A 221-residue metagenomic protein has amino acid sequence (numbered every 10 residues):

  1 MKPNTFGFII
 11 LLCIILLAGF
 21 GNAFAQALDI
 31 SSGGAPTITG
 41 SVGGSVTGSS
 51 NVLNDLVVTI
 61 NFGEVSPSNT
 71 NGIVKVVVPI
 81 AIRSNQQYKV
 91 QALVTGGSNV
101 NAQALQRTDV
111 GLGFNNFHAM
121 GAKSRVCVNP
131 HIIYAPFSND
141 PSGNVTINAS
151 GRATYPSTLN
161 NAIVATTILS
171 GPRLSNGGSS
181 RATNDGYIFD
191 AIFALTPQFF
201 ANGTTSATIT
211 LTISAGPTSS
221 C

Functional and structural regions predicted by a protein language model:
M1-I10: Bacterial N-terminal signal peptides that target proteins for export
F6, N71, D109, L159 (+1 more regions): N-terminal compositionally biased, intrinsically disordered segments and leader/signal-like regions
I9-G19: Bacterial N-terminal signal peptides
F24-P136, G171-C221: N-terminal small/polar-rich segments of proteins
K75, T146-N148, R152-R181: Local beta-strand/beta-hairpin segments that build beta-sheet-rich folds
F117-N161: Low-complexity, serine/threonine/proline-enriched polar segments
